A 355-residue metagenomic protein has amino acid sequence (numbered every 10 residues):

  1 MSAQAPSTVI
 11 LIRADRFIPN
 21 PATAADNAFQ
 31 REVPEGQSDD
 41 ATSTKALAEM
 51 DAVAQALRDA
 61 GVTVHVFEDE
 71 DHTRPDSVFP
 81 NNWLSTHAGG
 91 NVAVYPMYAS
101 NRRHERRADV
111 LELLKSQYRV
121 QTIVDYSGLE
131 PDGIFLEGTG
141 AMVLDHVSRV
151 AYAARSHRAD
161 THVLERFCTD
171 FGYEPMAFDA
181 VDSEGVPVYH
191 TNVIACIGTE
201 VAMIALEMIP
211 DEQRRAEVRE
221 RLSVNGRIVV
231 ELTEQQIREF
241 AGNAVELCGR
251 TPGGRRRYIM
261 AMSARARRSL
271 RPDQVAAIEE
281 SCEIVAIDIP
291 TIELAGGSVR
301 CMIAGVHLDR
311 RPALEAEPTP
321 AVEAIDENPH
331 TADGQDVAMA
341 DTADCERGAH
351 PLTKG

Functional and structural regions predicted by a protein language model:
M1-H330, G334, A338, C345-G355: The feature marks the mature, well-folded catalytic cores of soluble enzymes
